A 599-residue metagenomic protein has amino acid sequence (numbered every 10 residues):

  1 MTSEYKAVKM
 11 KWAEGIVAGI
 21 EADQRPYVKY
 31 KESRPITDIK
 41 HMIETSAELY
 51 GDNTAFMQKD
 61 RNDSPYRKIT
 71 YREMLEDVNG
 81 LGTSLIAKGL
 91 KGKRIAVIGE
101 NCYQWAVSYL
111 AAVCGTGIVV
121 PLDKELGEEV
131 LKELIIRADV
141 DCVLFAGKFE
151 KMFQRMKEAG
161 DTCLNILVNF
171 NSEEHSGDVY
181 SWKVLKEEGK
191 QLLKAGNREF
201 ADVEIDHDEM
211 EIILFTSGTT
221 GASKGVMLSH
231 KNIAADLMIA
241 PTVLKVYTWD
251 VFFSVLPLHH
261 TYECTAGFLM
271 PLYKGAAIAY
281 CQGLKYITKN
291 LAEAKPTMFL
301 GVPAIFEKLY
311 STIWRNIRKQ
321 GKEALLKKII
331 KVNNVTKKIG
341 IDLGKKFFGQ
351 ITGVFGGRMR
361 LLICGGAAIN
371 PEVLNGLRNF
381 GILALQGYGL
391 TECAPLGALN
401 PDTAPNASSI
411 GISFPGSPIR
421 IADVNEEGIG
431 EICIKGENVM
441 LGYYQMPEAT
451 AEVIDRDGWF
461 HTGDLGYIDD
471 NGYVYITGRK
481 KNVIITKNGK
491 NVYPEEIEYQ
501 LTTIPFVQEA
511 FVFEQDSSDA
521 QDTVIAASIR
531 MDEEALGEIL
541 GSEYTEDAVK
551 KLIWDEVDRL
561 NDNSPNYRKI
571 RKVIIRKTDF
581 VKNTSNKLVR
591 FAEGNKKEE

Functional and structural regions predicted by a protein language model:
T2-K9, C114-E188, T523: Structural core segment of the AMP-binding/adenylate-forming
G51-T54, K190-F215, A222, K245-V251: Conserved pre-ATP/AMP-binding loop-to-beta segment of ANL
D52, F56-C102, A106-L110, G127-K132 (+3 more regions): Conserved AMP-binding/adenylate-forming core of the ANL superfamily
R67-R72, E211-L237: Conserved AMP-binding A3 loop
L126, G436, L441-G442, L465-N566: AMP-binding/adenylate-forming catalytic core of the ANL superfamily
N165, F299, L343, F347-V474 (+1 more regions): Conserved AMP-binding/adenylate-forming
A234-V251, L258-G349, R358: Conserved AMP-binding/adenylation subdomain of ANL enzymes
F511-D516, W554-E599: Conserved C-terminal "lid"/linker of ANL adenylate-forming enzymes
